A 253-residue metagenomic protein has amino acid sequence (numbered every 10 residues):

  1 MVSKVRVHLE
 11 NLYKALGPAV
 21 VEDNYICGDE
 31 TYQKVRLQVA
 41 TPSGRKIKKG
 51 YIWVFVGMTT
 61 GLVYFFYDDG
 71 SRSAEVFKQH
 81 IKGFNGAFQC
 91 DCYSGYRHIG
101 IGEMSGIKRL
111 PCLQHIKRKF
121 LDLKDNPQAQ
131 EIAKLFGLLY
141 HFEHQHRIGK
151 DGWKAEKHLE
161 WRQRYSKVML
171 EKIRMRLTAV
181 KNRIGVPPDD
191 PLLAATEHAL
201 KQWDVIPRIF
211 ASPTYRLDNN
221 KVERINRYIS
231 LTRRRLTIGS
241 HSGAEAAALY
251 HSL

Functional and structural regions predicted by a protein language model:
M1-L253: Catalytic center-proximal scaffold of phosphoryl-transfer enzymes
